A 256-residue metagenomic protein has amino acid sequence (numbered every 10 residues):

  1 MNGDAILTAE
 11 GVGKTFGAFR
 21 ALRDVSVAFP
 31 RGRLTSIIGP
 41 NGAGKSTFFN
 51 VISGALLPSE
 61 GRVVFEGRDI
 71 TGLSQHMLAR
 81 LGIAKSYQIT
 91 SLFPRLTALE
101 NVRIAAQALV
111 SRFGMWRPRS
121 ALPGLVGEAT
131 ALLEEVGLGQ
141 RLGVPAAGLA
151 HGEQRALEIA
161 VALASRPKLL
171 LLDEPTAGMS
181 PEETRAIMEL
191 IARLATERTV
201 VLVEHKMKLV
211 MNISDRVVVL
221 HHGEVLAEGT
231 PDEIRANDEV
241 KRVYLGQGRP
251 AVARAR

Functional and structural regions predicted by a protein language model:
N2-R256: Glycine-rich phosphate-binding loops of nucleotide-dependent enzymes
